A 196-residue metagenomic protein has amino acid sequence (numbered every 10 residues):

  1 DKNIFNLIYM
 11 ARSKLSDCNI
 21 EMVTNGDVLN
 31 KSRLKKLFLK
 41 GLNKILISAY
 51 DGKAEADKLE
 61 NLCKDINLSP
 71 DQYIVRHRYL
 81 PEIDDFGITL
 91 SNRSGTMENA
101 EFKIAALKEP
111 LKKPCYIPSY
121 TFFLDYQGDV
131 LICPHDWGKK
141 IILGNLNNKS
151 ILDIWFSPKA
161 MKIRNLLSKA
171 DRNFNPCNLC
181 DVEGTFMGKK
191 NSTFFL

Functional and structural regions predicted by a protein language model:
D1-A100, K113: Conserved glycine-rich "GG(E/T)P / GGGxP" loop and the immediately following alpha-helix in the radical SAM core
N25, Y120, K139-I142: Residues marking the start of alpha-helices
L29, C115, L143-L146: Short clusters of hydrophobic/aromatic residues that line enzyme substrate/ligand-binding pockets
E60-C133, R172-M187, S192: A C-terminal junction/extension of Radical SAM enzymes
H135-L196: Flexible mid-to-C-terminal extensions adjoining Fe-S/redox cofactors in radical SAM and related proteins
